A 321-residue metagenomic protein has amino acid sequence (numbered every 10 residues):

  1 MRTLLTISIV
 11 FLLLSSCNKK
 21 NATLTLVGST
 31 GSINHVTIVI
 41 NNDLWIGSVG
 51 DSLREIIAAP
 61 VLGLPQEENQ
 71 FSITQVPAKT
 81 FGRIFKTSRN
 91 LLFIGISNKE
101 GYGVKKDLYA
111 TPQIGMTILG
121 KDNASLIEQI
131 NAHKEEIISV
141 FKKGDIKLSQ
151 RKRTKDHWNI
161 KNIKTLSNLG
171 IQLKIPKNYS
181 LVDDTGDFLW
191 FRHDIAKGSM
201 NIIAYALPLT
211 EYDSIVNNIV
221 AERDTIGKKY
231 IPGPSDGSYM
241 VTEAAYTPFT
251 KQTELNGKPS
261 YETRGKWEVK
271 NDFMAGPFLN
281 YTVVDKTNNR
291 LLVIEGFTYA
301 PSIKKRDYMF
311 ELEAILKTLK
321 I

Functional and structural regions predicted by a protein language model:
M1-L5, N18-K19: Positively charged n-region of N-terminal signal peptides that target proteins for export
L13-S16: C-terminal motif of bacterial Sec signal peptides marking the signal peptidase cleavage site
A22, N69-S72, V76-G120, A124 (+2 more regions): Signature of long, low-cysteine stretches enriched in small and polar/charged residues
A22-I40, L44, G95-N159: Solvent-exposed alpha-helical segments and adjacent loops that form catalytic or protein-interaction surfaces
A22-T25, N41-D43, P176-P234, S238 (+1 more regions): Secretory pathway targeting signatures of secreted, lumenal, and periplasmic proteins
L26-G31, I46, E55, T154-D183: N-terminal "mature-domain start" segment
G31-E67: Short Lys/Arg-enriched alpha/beta "domain-start" segment
I127-R151, L173, Y179, N289-I321: Surface-exposed amphipathic alpha-helical segments
